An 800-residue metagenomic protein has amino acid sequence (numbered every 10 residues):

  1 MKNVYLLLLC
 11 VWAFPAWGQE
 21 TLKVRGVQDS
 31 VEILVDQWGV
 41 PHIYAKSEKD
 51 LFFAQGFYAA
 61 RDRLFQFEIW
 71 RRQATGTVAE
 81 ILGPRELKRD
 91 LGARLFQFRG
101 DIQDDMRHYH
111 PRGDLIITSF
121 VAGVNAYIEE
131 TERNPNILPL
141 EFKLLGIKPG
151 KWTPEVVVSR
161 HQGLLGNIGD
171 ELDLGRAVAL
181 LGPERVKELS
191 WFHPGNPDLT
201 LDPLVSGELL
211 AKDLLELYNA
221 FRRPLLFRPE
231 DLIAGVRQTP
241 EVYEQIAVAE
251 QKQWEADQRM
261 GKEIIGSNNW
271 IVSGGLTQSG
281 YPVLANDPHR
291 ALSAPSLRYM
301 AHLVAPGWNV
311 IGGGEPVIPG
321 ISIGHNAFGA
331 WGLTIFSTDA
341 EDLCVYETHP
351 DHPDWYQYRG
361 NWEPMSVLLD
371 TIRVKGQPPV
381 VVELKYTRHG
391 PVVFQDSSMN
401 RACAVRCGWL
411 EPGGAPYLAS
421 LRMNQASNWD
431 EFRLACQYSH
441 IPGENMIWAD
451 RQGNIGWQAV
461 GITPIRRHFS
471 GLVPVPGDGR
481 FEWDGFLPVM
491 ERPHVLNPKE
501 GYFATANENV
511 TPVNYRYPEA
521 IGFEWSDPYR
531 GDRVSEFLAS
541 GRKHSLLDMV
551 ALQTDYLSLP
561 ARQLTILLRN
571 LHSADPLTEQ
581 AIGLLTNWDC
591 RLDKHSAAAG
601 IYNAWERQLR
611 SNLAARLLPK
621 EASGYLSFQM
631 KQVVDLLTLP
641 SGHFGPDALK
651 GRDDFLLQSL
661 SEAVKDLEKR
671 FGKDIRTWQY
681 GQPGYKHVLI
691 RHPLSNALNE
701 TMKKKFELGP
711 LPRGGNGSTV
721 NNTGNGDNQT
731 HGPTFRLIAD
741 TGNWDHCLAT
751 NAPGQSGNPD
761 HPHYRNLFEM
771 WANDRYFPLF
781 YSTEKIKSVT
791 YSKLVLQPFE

Functional and structural regions predicted by a protein language model:
M1-Q19: Bacterial Sec-dependent N-terminal signal peptides
E20-V283, P288, R616: Substrate-recognition/specificity elements adjacent to catalytic centers across diverse enzyme folds
D50-F98, G332-E383, R480-R530, G541 (+1 more regions): Gly/Pro-rich active-site capping loops and adjacent beta-alpha segments that organize cofactor/substrate pockets
K88, R99-G100, V121-A122, P416-E444 (+2 more regions): Proteins synthesized as precursors that undergo proteolytic processing into mature forms
I264, A305-G320, G324-G329, L333-E482: Glycine- and hydrophobic-rich flexible loops that cap the catalytic core of alpha/beta enzyme folds
R401, I441-G541, L592, E606-S611 (+2 more regions): Hydrophobic alpha-helical segments
A520, E524-E579, S659-E800: Terminal end segments
A604-K686: Charged, long alpha-helical assembly modules
